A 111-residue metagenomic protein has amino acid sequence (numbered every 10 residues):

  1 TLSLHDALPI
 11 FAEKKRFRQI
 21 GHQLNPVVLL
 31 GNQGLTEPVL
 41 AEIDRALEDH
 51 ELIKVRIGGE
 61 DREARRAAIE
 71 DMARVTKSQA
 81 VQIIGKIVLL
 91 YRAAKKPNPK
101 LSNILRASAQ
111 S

Functional and structural regions predicted by a protein language model:
T1-L8: Short, small-residue-biased leader/transition segments that mark boundaries at the very start of proteins
P9-S111: Positively charged, polar, low-complexity stretches
